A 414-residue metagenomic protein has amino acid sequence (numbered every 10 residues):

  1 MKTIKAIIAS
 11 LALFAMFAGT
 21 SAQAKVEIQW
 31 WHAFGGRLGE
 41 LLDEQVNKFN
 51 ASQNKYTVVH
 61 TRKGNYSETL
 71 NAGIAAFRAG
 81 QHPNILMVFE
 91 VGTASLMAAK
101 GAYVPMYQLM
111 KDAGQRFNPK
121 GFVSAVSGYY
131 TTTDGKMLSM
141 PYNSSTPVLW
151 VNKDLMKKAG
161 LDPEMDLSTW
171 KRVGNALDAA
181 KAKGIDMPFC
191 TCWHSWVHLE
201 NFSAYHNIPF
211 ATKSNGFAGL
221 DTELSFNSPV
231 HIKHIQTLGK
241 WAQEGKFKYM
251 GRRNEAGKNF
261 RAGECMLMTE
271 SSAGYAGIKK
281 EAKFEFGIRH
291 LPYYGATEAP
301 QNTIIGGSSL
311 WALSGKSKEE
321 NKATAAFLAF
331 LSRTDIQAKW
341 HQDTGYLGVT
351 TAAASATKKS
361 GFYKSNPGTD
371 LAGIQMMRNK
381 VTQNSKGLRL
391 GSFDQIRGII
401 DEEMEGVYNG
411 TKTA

Functional and structural regions predicted by a protein language model:
K48-F122, K158-M165, N259, E264-L267 (+2 more regions): Extracytoplasmic "Venus flytrap"/periplasmic binding protein-like
A51-S52, A79, K157-A159, I232 (+7 more regions): Extracytoplasmic/periplasmic substrate-recognition and gating elements
A75, P83-N84, Q115-M156, M187-P188 (+2 more regions): A structural signal for short loop-to-beta-strand junctions that line the ligand-binding cleft of periplasmic/secreted
F89-V148, G174, E200-A204, G287-H290 (+2 more regions): Hinge/lid segment of periplasmic solute-binding proteins
Y107-F122, D166, I208-K233, K280-E281 (+2 more regions): Short, solvent-exposed loop/beta-turn-alpha elements that line the ligand-binding surface or hinge of extracytoplasmic
T131-Y142, P147, K171-E223, C265: Extracytoplasmic/periplasmic solute-binding protein
G174-A180, F217-M250: Glycine-centered hinge/linker elements that transmit conformational signals in sensory and ligand-binding systems
R289-L291, Q342-E405: Long, aromatic- and glycine/proline-rich binding clefts that accommodate carbohydrate-like moieties
